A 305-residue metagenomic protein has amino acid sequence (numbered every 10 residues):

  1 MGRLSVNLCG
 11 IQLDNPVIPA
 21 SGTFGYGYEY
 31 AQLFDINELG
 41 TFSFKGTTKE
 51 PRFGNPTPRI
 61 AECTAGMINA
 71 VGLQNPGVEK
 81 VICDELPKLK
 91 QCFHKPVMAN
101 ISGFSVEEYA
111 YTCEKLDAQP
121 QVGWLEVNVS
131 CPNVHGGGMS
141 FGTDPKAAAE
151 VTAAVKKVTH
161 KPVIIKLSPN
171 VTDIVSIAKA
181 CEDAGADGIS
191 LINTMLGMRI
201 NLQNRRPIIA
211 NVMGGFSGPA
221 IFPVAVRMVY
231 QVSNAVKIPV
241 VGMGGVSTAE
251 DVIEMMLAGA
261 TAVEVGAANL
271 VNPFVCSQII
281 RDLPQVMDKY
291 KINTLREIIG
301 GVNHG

Functional and structural regions predicted by a protein language model:
M1-V97, S102-F104, I279: N-terminal capping/small domains of soluble enzymes
G22-T23, G244-V246: Active-site metal-binding loops of divalent metal-dependent hydrolases
L33, K45, K88, Q119 (+5 more regions): Change "in soluble alpha/beta enzymes" to "in soluble alpha/beta proteins
L39-G40, K45, K95, V122-L125 (+3 more regions): Short acidic/polar active-site loop segments enriched in Thr and Asp
T48-F53, P132-V134, L196-R199, L270-N272: Short gly/pro/ser/thr-enriched loop/turn and capping motifs at secondary-structure boundaries
N55-T64, I200-G214, M256, A268-N293: C-terminal helical cap(s) of enzyme catalytic domains, especially alpha/beta-barrels
V106-V241, S247-V265: Alpha/beta enzyme core
R296-G305: A short, charged, Gly/Pro-tolerant segment at domain boundaries
